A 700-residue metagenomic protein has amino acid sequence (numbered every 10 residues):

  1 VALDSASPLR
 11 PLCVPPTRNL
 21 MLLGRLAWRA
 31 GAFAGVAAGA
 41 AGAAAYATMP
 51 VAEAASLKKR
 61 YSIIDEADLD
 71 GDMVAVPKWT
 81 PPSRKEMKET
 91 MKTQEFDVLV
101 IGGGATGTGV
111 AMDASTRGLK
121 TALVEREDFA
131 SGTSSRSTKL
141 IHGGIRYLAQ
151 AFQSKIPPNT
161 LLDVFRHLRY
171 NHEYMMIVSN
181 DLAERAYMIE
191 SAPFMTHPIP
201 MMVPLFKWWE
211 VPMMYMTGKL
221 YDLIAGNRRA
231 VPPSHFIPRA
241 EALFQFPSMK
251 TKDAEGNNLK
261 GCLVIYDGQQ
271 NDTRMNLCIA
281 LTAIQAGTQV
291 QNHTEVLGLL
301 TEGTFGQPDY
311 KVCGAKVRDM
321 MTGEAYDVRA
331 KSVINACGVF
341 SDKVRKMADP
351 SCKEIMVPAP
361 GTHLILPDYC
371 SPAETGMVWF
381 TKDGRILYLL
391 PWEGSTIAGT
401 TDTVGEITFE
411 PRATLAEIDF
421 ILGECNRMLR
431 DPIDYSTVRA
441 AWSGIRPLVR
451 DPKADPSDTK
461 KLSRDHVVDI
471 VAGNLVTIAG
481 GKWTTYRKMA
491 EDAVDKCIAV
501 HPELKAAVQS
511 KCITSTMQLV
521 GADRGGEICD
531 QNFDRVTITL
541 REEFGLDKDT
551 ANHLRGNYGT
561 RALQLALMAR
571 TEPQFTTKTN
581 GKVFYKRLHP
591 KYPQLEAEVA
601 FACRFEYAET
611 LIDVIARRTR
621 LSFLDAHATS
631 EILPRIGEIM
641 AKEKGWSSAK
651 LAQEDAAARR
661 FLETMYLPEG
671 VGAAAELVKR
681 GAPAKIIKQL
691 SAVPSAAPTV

Functional and structural regions predicted by a protein language model:
L22-V98, D113-R117: Extreme N-terminal leader/targeting segments of oxidoreductases
Q94-F96, M321-S332: Core beta-strand elements of the Rossmann-like FAD/NAD(P) dinucleotide-binding domain in flavoenzyme oxidoreductases
V100-I101, V328-G338: Short hydrophobic core segments
G102-G104, R126: Glycine-rich Rossmann-fold phosphate-binding loop(s) that bind the pyrophosphate of adenine dinucleotide cofactors
S115-R136: Glycine-rich FAD pyrophosphate-binding loop
E127, M195, F206-K219, I224 (+12 more regions): C-terminal accessory subdomains/tails of enzymes that are appended
K139-Q245, L387: Dinucleotide-binding Rossmann-like beta1-alpha1 core, especially the glycine-rich loop that anchors the ADP
N292-C313: A conserved short coil-to-beta-strand element within the FAD-binding core of flavoproteins
